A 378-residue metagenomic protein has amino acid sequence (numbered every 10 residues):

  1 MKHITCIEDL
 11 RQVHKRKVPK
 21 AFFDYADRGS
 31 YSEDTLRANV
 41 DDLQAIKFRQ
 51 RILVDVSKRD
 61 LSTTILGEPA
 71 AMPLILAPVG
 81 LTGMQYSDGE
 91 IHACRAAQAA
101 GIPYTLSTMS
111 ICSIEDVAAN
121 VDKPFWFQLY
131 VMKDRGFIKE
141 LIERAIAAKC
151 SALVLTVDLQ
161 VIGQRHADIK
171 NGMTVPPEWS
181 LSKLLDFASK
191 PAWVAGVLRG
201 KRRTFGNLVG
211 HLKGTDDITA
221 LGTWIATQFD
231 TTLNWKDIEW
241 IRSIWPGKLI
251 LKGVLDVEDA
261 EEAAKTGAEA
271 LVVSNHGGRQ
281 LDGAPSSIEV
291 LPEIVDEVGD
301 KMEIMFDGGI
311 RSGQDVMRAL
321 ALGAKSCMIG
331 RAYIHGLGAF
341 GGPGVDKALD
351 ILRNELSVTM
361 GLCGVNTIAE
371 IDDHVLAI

Functional and structural regions predicted by a protein language model:
M1-G67, G172-L233, A369-I371: An N-cap/entry alpha-helix motif that binds or orients negatively charged groups
M1-Q44, E289-I378: Alpha/beta catalytic cores of nucleotide-metabolism and tRNA/nucleoside-modifying enzymes
G29, S107, Q128, L155 (+2 more regions): Active-site-adjacent beta-strand anchor residues
K47, S62-T64, P73-A77, P103-S107 (+2 more regions): Short, conserved beta-strand segments within well-ordered enzyme catalytic domains that often line or immediately flank
A70-M109: Glycine-rich active-site/cofactor-binding loop and its immediate structural neighborhood
L81, R95, N120, K133-F306 (+2 more regions): Alpha/beta enzyme core
S87-D88, D282-P285, F340-G341: Short, solvent-exposed loop/turn segments at secondary-structure boundaries
A99-N120, P124-I138: A gly/proline- and charged-residue-enriched helix-loop-helix capping module
